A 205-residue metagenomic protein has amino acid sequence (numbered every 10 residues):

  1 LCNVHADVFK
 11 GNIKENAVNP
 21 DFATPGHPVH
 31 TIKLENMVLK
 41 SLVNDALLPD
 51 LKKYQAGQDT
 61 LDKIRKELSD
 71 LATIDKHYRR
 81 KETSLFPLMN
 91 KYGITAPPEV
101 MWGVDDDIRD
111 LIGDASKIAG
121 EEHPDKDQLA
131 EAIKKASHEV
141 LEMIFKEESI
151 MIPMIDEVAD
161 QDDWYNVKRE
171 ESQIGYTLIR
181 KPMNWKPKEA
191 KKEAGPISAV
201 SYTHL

Functional and structural regions predicted by a protein language model:
L1-K33, M37-K40: Long, charged all-alpha helical bundle/coiled-coil segments in cytosolic proteins
E15-A23, Y54-L61, P124-D127: Short, charged/polar, low-complexity loop and linker segments that flank or interrupt alpha-helical bundles
P25-I32, D62-T73, A132-E139: Alpha-helical scaffold segments that form or flank carboxylate-/histidine-based iron centers
M37-K40, D45-L47, K53-G113, M143: Charged, well-structured binding/catalytic surfaces in domain cores that contact anionic ligands
P98, I108-E193: Long amphipathic all-alpha helical oligomerization modules
T203-H204: Conserved small/polar residues in nucleotide/adenosyl-binding loops
